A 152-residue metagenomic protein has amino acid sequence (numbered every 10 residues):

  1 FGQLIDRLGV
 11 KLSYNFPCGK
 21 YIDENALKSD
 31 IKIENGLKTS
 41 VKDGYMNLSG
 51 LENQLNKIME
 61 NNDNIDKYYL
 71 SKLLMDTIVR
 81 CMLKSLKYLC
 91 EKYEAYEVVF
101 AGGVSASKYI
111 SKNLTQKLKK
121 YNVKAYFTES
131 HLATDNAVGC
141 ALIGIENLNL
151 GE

Functional and structural regions predicted by a protein language model:
F1-C18, R80, K108-S111, T115 (+1 more regions): Active-site histidine-anchored catalytic micro-motif
F1-D66, E146, L150-E152: A short helix-loop
Y14, A95, V123: Short glycine/serine/threonine/alanine-rich loop segments
D43-S49, N53-V99: Adenine-nucleotide phosphate-binding core of ATP-dependent small-molecule kinases
L55-I58, Y109-V123: Acidic-glycine-rich active-site phosphate/pyrophosphate-binding loop
A95-L114: Glycine-rich phosphate-binding loops at beta-strand->alpha-helix junctions
V98, T115-C140: Conserved phosphate-binding/catalytic loops in two-lobed NTP-binding clefts
